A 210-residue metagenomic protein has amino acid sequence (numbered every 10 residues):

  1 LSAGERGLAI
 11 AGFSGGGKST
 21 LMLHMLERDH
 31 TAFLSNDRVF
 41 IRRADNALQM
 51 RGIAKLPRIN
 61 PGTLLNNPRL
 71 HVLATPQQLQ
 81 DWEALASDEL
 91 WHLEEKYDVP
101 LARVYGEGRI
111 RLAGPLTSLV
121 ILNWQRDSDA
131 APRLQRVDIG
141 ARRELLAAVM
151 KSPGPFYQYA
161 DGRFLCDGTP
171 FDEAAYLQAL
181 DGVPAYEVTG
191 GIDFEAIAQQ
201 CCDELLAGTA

Functional and structural regions predicted by a protein language model:
S2-F13, E27-A210: Glycine-rich, often acidic-flanked micro-motifs that create phosphate/phosphodiester-binding or positioning elements
G16-K18: Conserved glycine(s) of the Walker
L21-M22: Post-Walker A alpha-helix
